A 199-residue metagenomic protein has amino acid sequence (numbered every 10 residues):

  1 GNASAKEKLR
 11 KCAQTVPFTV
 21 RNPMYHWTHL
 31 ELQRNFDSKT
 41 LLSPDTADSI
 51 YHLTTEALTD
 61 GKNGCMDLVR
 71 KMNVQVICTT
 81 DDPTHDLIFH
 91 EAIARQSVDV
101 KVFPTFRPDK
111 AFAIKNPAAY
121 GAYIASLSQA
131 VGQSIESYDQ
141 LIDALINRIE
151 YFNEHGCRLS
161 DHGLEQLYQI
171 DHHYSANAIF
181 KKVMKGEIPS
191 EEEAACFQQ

Functional and structural regions predicted by a protein language model:
G1-Q199: Metal-cofactor-binding active-site regions of metalloenzymes
